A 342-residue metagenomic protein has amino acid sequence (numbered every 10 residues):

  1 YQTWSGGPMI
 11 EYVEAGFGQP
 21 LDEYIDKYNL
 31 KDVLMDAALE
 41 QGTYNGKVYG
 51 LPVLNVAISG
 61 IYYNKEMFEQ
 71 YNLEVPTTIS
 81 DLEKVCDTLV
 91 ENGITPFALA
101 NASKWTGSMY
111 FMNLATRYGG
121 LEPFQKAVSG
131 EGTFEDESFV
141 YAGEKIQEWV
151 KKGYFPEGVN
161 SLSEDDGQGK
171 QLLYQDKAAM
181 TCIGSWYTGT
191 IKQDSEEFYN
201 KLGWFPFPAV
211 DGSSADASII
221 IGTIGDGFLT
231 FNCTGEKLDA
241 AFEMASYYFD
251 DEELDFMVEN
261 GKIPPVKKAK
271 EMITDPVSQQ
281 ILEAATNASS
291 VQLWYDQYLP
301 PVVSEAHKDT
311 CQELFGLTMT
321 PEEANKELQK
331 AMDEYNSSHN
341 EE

Functional and structural regions predicted by a protein language model:
Y1, L30-E66, T95-A98, A215-I221 (+1 more regions): A structural signal for short loop-to-beta-strand junctions that line the ligand-binding cleft of periplasmic/secreted
W4-G7, I79-K84, V159-Y174: Short helix-initiation/N-cap motifs at beta->coil->alpha
W4-S59, E83, L89, Y110 (+1 more regions): Hinge/lid segment of periplasmic solute-binding proteins
P20-L34, E74, N101, Y118-Y141 (+5 more regions): Short, solvent-exposed loop/beta-turn-alpha elements that line the ligand-binding surface or hinge of extracytoplasmic
Y44-V53, S59, E83-E135: Extracytoplasmic/periplasmic solute-binding protein
C86-T88, S129-N160: Glycine-centered hinge/linker elements that transmit conformational signals in sensory and ligand-binding systems
V128, G222, E259-K267, Q280-N336: C-terminal capping/gating helix-and-loop segments adjacent to ligand/active sites or protein-protein/ligand interfaces
K152-F155, Q193-N260: Extracytoplasmic/periplasmic substrate-recognition and gating elements
